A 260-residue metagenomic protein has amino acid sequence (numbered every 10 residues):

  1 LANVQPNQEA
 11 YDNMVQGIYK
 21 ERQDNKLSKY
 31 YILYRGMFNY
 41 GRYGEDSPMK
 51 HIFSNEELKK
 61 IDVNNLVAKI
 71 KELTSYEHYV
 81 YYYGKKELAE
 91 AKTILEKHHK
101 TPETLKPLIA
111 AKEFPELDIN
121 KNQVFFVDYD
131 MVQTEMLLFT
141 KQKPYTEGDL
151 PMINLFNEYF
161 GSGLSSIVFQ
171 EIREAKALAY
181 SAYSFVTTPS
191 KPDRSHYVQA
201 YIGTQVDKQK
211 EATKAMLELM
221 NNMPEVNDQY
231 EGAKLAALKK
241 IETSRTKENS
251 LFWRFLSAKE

Functional and structural regions predicted by a protein language model:
L1-L108, K176, S181-E260: Charge-rich, well-structured scaffold segments of protease-associated domains
P107-I167: His/Glu-based metal-binding/catalytic segments typifying zinc-dependent metallopeptidases
